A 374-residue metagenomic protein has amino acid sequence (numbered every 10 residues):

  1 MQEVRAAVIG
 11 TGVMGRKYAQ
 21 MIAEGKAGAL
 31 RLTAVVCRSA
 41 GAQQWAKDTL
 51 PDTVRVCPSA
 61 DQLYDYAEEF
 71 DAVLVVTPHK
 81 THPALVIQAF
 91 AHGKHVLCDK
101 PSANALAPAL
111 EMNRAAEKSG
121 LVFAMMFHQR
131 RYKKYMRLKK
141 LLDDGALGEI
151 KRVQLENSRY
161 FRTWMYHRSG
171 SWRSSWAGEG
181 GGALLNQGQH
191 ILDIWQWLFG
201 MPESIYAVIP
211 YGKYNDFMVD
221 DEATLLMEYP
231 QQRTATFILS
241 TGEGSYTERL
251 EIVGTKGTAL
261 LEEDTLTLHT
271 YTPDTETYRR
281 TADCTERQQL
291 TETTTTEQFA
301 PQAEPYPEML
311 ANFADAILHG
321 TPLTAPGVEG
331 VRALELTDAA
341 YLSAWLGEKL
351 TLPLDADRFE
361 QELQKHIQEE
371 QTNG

Functional and structural regions predicted by a protein language model:
M1-P51: N-terminal Rossmann-like dinucleotide-binding module
E3, Q62, A72-L74, A314-G374: C-terminal helix-rich "cap/oligomerization" subdomain common to oxidoreductases
V54-A115: Beta-loop-alpha module in the N-terminal Rossmann-like domain of NAD(P)-dependent dehydrogenases, especially those
P58, C98, F123-M125, L261: Hydrophobic residues in well-ordered beta-strands that form the structural core
E111-H128, E149-V153: Rossmann-fold dehydrogenase core element
Q129-D216, G347: Predominantly a Rossmann-like dinucleotide-binding segment in NAD(P)-dependent oxidoreductases
Q189, Y214, I238-Y246: Glycine-rich phosphate/pyrophosphate-binding beta-alpha loops
K256-V328, E362-G374: C-terminal glycine/acidic-rich active-site capping loop/insertion
